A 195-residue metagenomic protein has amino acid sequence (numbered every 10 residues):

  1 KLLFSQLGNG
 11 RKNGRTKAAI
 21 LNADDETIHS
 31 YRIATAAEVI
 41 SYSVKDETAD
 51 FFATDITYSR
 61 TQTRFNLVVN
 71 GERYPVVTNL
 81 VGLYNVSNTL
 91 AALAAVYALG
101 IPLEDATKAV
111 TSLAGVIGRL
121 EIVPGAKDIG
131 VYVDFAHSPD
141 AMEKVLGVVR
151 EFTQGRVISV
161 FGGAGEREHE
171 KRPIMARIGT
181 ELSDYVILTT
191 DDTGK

Functional and structural regions predicted by a protein language model:
K1-V131: Acidic, Mg2+-coordinating active-site environments of NTP-dependent enzymes
K45, V81-L83, H137, A164 (+1 more regions): Structured loop/turn residues at secondary-structure junctions
A91, H137, A141: Conserved cofactor-binding/catalytic machinery of classical short-chain dehydrogenase/reductase
V116-G118, D140-M142, L146-K195: Active-site beta-alpha connecting loops in nucleotide-dependent enzymes
